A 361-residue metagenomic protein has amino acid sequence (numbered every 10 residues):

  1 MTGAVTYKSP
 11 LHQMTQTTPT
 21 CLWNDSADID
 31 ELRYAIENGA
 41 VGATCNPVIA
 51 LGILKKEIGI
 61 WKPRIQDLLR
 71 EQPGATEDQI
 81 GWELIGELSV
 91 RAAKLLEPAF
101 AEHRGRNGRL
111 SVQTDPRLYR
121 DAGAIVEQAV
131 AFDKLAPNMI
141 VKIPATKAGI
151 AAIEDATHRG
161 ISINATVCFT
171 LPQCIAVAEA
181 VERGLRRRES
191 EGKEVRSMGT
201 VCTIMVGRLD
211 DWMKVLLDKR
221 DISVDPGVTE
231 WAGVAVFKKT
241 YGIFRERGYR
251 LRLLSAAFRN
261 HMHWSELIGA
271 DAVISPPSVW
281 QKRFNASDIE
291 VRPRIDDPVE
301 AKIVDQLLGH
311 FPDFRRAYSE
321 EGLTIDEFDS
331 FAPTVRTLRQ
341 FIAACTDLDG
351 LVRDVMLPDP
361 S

Functional and structural regions predicted by a protein language model:
M1-D30, Y34: N- or domain-start disorder-to-order transition segments that initiate the globular core
T20-S26, V41-C45, G108-T114, M139-I143 (+4 more regions): Hydrophobic faces of well-ordered beta-strands that scaffold small-molecule active sites in alpha/beta enzyme cores
D28, P47-I49, G86, T114-L118 (+5 more regions): Active-site-proximal loop/turn and secondary-structure-junction residues that shape catalytic pockets, frequently
E31-I60: An N-terminal structural lobe/cap that precedes and organizes the functional/catalytic core across diverse proteins
L32, A129, I150-I153, C174 (+1 more regions): Generic hydrophobic/aromatic pocket-lining and core-packing "Φ" positions
I49-L51, K56-A148, A152-I153: Active-site beta->alpha loop and helix N-cap motifs at the rims of alpha/beta catalytic domains
S162-R294: Catalytic alpha/beta core domains of metabolic enzymes, predominantly
P293-S361: C-terminal extensions of enzymes
